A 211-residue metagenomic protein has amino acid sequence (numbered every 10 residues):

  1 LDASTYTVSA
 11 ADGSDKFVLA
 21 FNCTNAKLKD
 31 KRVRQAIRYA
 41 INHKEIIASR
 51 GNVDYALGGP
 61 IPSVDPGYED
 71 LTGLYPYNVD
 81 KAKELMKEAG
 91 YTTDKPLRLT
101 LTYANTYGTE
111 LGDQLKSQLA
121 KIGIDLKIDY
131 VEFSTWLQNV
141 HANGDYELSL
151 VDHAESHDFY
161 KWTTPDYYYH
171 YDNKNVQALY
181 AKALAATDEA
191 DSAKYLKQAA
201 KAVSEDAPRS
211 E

Functional and structural regions predicted by a protein language model:
L1-S9, N143-Y146, D158-Y168: Ligand-binding "clamshell"
L1-T24, L148, D152: Extracellular/periplasmic solute-recognition and catalytic clefts
N22-K27, V33-A36, G67-Y75, Y103-N105 (+2 more regions): Second-shell loop/turn segments in exported
T24, L28-D65, E110-L111, V203-E211: Periplasmic-binding protein-like
R32-A36, I41, E45, Y77 (+8 more regions): Extracytoplasmic/secreted proteins, especially bacterial periplasmic and envelope-associated proteins
Y55-E88, G108-E110: Structural transition elements
K87-E155: Ligand/substrate-recognition segments at binding pockets and active sites
K127-W136, Y160-E211: Extracytoplasmic/peripheral linker and loop segments enriched in polar/acidic and small residues with frequent Thr/Pro
